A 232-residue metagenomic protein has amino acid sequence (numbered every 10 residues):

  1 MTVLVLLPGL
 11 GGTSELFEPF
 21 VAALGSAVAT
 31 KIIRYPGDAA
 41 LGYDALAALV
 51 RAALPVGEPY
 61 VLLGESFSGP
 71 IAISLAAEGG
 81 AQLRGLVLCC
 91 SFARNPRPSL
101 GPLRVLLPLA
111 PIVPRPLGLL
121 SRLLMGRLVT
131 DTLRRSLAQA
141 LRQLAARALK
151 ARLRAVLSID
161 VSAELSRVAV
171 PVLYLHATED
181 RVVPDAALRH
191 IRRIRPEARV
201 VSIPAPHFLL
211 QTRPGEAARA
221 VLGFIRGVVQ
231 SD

Functional and structural regions predicted by a protein language model:
M1-A40: Conserved HGGG/HGGXW glycine-rich cap/lid loop of the alpha/beta-hydrolase fold
Y43, A77, Q82-P114: Flexible "cap/lid" loop of the alpha/beta hydrolase fold
G64-S68, A72: Gly/Ala-rich beta-loop-alpha elbow adjacent to hydrolase catalytic centers
R97, R115-S166: Conserved alpha/beta-hydrolase catalytic His-Asp/Glu region
V168, Y174-H176, D180: Short beta-strand/loop motif that positions the catalytic acidic residue of the alpha/beta-hydrolase fold
V170, P184-R193: Short alpha-helix in the alpha/beta-hydrolase fold that links the catalytic acid
T178-V183, F208: Acidic catalytic loop of the alpha/beta-hydrolase fold
A205-A218: Catalytic histidine-centered segment of alpha/beta-hydrolase-like enzymes
